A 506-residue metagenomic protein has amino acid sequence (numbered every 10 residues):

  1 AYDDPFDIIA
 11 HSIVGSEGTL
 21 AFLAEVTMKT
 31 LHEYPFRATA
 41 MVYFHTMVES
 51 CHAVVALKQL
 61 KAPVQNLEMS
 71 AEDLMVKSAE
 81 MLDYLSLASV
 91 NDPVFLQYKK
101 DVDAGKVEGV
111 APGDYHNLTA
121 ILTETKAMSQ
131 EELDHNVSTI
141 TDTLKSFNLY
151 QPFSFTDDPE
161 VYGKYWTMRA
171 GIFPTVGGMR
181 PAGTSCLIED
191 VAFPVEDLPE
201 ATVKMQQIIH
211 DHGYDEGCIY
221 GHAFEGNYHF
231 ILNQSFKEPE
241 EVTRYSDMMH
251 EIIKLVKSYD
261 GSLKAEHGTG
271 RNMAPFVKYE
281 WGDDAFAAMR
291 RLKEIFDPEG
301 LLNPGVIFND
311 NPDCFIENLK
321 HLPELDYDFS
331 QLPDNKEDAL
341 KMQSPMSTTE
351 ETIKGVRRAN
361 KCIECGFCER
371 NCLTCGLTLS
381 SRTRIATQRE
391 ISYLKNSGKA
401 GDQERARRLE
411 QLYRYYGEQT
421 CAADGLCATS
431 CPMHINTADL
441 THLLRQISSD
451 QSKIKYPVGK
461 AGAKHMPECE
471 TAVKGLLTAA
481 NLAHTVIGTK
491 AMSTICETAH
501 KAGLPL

Functional and structural regions predicted by a protein language model:
A1-A265, T269-G376: Noncatalytic alpha-helical scaffold of FAD-dependent oxidoreductases
D4, D83, D157-K164, G282 (+7 more regions): General structural signal for secondary-structure boundaries
D4, I8, K58, E132 (+7 more regions): Secondary-structure junction/capping motif
K100, L144, C186, E251 (+12 more regions): Short, surface-exposed, charged/polar-biased interaction segments
E132, T139, E160, K164 (+7 more regions): Exposed alpha-helical structural elements
G178-A182, G398-L506: Iron-sulfur-cluster electron-transfer modules
P304, F367-E390, T420-I447: Iron-sulfur cluster-binding cysteine motifs and their immediate structural context in ferredoxin-like electron-transfer
D338-T348, R358, S381-E418: Sequence context of c-type cytochrome heme-c attachment sites
